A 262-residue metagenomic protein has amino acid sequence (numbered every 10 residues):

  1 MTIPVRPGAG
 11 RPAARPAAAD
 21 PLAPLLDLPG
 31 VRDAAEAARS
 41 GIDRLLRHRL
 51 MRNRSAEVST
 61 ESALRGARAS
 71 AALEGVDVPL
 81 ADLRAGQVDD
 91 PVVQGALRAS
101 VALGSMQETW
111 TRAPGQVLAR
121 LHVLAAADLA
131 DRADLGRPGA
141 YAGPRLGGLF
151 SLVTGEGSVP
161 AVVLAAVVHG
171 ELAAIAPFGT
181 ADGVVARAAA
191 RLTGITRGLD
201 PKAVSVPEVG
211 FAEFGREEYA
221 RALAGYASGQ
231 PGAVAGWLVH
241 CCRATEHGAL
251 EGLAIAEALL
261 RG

Functional and structural regions predicted by a protein language model:
M1-G262: FIC/Doc superfamily catalytic core
